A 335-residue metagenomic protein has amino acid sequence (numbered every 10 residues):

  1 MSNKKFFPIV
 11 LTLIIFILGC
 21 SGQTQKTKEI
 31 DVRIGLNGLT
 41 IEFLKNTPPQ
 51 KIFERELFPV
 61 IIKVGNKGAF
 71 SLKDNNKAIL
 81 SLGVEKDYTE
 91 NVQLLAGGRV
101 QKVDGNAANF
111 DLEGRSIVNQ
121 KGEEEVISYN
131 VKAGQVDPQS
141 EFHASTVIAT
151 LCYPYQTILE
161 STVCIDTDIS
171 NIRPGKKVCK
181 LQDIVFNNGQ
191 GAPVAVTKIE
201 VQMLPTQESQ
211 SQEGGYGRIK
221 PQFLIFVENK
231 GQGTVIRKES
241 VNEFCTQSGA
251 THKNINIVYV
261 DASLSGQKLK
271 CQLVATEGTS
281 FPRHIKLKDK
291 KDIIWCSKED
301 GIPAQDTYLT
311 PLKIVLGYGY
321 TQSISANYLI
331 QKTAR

Functional and structural regions predicted by a protein language model:
M1-K26: Secretory targeting signatures
C20-R335: Non-catalytic macromolecular-recognition regions in eukaryotic signaling proteins
